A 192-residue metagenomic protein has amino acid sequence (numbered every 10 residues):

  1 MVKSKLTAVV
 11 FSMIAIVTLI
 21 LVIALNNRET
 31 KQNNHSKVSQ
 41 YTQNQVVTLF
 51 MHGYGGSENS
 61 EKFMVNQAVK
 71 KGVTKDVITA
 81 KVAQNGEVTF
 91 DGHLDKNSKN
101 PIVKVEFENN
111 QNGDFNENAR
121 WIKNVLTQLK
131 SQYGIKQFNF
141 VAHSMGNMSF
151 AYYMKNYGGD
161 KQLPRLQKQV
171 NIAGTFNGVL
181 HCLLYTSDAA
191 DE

Functional and structural regions predicted by a protein language model:
M1-I14: N-terminal Sec-pathway targeting helices
V46-G53: Short beta-strand element of the alpha/beta-hydrolase
Y54-I135: Active-site catalytic motif of lipid deacylating hydrolases and related acyltransferases
A142, G146: Gly/Ala-rich beta-loop-alpha elbow adjacent to hydrolase catalytic centers
N147-G159: Short glycine-enriched nucleophile-adjacent loop and the immediately C-terminal alpha-helix near the catalytic center
V170-V179: Active-site nucleophile loop of the alpha/beta-hydrolase fold
Y185-E192: Conserved small/polar residues in nucleotide/adenosyl-binding loops
